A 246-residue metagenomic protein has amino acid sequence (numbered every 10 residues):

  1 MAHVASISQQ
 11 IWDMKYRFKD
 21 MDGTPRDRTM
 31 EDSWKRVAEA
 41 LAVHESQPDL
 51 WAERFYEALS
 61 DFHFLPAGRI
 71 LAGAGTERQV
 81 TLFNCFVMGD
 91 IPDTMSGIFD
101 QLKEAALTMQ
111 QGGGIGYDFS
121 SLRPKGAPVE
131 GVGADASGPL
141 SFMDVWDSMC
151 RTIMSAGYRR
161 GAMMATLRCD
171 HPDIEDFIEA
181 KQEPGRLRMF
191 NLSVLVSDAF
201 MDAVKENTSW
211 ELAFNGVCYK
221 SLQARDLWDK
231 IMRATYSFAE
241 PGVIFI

Functional and structural regions predicted by a protein language model:
M1-I246: Extended catalytic cores of very large enzyme megasubunits
